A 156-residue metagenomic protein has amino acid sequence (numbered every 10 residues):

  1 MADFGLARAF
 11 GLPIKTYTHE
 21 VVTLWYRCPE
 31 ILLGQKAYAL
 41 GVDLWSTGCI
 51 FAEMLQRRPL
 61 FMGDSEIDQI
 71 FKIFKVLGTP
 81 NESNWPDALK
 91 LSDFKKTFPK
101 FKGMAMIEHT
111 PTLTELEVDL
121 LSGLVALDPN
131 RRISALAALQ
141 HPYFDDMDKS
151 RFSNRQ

Functional and structural regions predicted by a protein language model:
M1-D3: Pre-DFG segment of protein kinase catalytic domains
L6-R8: Activation segment
Y17-I31: Conserved activation segment of eukaryotic-like protein kinases, specifically the C-terminal portion of the activation
I31, M54-L55: Hydrophobic anchor on a C-lobe helix of Hanks-type protein kinase catalytic domains
D43: Conserved catalytic-loop aspartate of Hanks-type protein kinases
L77-G123: C-terminal lobe substrate-recognition/regulatory segment of protein kinase catalytic domains
N130-Q156: Regulatory extensions flanking the kinase catalytic core
